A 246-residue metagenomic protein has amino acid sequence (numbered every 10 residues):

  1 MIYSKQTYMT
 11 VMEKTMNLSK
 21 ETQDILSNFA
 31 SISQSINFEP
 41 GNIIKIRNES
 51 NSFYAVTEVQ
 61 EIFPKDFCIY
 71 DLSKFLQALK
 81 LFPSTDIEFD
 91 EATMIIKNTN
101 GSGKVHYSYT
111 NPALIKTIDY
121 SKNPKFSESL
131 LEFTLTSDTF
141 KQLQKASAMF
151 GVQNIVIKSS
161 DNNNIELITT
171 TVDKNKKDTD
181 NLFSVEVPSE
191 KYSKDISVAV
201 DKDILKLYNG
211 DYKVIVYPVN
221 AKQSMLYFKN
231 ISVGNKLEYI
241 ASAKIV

Functional and structural regions predicted by a protein language model:
I2-S108, F126-V246: DNA polymerase processivity clamps
S108-L114: A glycine-rich, hydrophobic loop/mini-helix early in the fold
L114-L130: Long, charge-dense
